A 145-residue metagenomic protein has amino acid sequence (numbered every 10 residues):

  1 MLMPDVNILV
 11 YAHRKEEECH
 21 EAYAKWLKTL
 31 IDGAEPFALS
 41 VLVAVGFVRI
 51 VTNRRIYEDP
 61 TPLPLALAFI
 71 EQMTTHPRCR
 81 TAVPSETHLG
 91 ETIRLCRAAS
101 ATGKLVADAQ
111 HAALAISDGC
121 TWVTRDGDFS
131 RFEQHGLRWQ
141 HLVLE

Functional and structural regions predicted by a protein language model:
M1, A112-E145: Acidic, PIN/NYN-like endoribonuclease modules and their adjacent C-terminal/linker elements
M1-L39, R54-A68: Short, well-structured N-terminal submotif of metal-dependent ribonuclease cores
I8, V43, T87-H88, Q110-H111 (+1 more regions): Alpha-helix capping/helix-boundary segments
H13, V51, E133-G136: Short, flexible helix/strand-to-coil boundary loops that buttress conserved ligand/catalytic motifs in alpha/beta
G33-A34, H76-P77, D118, H135: Structured helix-beta-strand junction loops
A38-V41, T124-R125: Short beta-strand segments at enzyme active-site cores
P60, R78-V123: Active-site neighborhoods of divalent-metal-dependent phosphate/nucleic-acid chemistry enzymes
